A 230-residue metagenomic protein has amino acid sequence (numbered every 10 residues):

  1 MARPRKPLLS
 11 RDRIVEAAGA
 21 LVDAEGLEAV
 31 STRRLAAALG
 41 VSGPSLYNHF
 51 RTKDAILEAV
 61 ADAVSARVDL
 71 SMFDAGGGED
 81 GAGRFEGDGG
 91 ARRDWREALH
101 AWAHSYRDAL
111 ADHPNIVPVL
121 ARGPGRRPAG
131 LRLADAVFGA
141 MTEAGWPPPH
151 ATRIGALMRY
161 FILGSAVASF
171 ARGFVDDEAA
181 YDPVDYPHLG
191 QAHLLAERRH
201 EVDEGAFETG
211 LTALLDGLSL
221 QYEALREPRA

Functional and structural regions predicted by a protein language model:
M1-L8, D12, D74-G89, E223-A230: Actinobacteria-biased recognition of intrinsically disordered, low-complexity terminal regions
M1-R34, A38-V41, R51-A55, F85-G87 (+1 more regions): Basic, helix-initiating cap at the start of DNA-binding domains
D12-A20, A24-E25, A55-D74, E97-S105 (+1 more regions): Alpha-helical structural segments
H49-F50, I154: Residues in the recognition helix of alpha-helical DNA-binding motifs
L70-A129, P148, M158: Hydrophobic alpha-helical connector segments
D112, L131-A180, A196, L218-Q221: Hydrophobic alpha-helical bundle segments that form small-molecule/ligand-binding pockets
V175-A230: C-terminal peripheral helix-coil segments that are non-catalytic and often amphipathic
